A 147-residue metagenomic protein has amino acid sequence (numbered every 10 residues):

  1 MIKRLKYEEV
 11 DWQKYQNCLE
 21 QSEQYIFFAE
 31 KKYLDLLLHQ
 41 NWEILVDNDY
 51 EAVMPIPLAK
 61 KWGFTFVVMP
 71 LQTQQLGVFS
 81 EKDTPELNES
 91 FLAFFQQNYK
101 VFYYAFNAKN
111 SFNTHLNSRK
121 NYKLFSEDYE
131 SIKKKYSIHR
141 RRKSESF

Functional and structural regions predicted by a protein language model:
M1-L5, V10, F112-F147: Acyltransferase donor/substrate-recognition loop-hinge adjacent to the catalytic core
L5-Y7, A29-E30, N107: Conserved beta-strand termini and adjacent loop/short-helix elements that scaffold enzyme active sites in alpha/beta
V10-C18, P55, F147: A short, well-structured alpha-helix characteristic of acyl/acetyltransferase catalytic modules
N17, K31-L87: Conserved donor-binding loop and adjoining core beta-sheet/short helix segment in diverse acyl/aminoacyl transferases
C18-F28: Helix-loop element at the rim of GNAT/NAT acetyltransferase active sites that forms part of the acceptor-substrate
Q21-S22, Q40, Q97-N98: Structured helix-beta-strand junction loops
K61-S118, R140: Acyl-donor binding region in acyl/amide transferases
